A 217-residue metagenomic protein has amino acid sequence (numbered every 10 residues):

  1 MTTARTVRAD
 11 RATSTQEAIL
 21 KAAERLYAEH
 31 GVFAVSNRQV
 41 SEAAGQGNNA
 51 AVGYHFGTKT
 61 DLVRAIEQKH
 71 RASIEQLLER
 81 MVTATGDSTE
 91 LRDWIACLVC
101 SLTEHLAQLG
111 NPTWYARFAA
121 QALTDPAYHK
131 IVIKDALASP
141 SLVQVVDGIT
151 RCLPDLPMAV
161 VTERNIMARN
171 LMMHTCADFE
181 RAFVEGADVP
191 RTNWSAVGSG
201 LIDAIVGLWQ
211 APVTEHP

Functional and structural regions predicted by a protein language model:
M1-H30, Q39, T60-D61: Basic, helix-initiating cap at the start of DNA-binding domains
T2, S139-P217: C-terminal peripheral helix-coil segments that are non-catalytic and often amphipathic
Q16-K21, F56-E79: An amphipathic alpha-helix adjacent to DNA-recognition modules
L26, F33-D61, A65: Helix-turn-helix
K59, I66, H70, I74 (+3 more regions): Hydrophobic/aromatic residues within well-ordered alpha-helical segments
E79-Y115, N165: Hydrophobic alpha-helical connector segments
D93-C97, G110-S139, V143, E180-R181: Amphipathic alpha-helical segments used for helix-helix packing
L98, L102, A116-L123, A168-M172 (+1 more regions): Short alpha-helical scaffolding segments that buttress acidic/His motifs in well-ordered protein cores
